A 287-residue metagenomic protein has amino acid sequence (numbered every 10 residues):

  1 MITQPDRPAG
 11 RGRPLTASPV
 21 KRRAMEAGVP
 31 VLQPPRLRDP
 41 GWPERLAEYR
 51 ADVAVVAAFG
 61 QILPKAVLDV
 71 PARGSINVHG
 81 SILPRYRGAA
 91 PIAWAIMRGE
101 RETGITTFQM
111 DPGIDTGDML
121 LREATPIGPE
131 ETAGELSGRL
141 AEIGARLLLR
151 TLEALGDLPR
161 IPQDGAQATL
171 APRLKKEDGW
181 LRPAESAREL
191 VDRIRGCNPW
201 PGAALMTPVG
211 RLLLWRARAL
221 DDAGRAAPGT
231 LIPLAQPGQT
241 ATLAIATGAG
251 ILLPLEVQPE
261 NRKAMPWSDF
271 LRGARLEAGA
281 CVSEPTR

Functional and structural regions predicted by a protein language model:
I2-D52: N-terminal glycine-/serine-/threonine-rich beta1-alpha1-beta2 phosphate-ribose binding loop of Rossmann-like
T3, D178, P183-R287: An anion-binding loop in the catalytic cleft
Q4, V53-A171, K175-E177: Donor/substrate-binding cores of folate-linked one-carbon enzymes
P35-R38, F59-Q61, L220: Short beta->alpha connector loops
Y49, V70, L252: Structured loop/turn residues at beta-strand edges in well-structured enzyme cores
